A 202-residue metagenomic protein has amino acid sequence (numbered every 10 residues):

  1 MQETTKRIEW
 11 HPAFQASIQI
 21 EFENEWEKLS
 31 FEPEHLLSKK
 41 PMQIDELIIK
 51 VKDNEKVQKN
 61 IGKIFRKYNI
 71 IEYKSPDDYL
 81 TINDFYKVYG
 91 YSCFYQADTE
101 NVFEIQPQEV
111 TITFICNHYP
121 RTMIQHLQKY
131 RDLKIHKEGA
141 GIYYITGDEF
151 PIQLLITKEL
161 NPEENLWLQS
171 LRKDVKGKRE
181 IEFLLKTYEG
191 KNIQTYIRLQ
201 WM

Functional and structural regions predicted by a protein language model:
M1-M202: Elongated, amphipathic alpha-helical interaction scaffolds
